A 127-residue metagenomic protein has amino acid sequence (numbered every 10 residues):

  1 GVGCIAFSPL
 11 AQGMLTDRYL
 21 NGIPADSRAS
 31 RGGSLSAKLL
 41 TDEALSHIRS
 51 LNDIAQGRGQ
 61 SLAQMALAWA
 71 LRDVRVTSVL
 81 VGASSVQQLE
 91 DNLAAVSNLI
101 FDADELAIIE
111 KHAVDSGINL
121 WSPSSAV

Functional and structural regions predicted by a protein language model:
G1-A29, S61: Aromatic-lined glycan-binding groove of carbohydrate-active enzymes
G3-I5, T77-L80: Structural preference for beta-strand elements that scaffold enzyme active sites
C4-F7, L51, A63-A66, L89 (+1 more regions): Conserved, mostly hydrophobic/aromatic
S27-D53, G57, R72-V76, S84-V86 (+1 more regions): Terminal-tail/helix-coil boundary detector
Q64-A66, S78-G82: Conserved active-site loop/cleft motifs that coordinate metal ions or position small ligands
